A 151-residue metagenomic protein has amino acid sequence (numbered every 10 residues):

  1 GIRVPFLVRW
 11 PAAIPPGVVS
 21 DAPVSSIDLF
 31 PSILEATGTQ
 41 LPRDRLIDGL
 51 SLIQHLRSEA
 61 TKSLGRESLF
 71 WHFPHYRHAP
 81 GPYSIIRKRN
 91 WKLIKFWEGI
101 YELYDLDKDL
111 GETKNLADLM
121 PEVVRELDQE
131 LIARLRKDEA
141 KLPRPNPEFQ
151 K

Functional and structural regions predicted by a protein language model:
G1-A13, S25: Histidine-centered active-site microenvironments of extracellular/periplasmic hydrolases and transferases
F6, V19, S51, N115-L116: Conserved beta-strand positions that form and line the central face of beta-propeller blades
A13-V18, A22, I27-L106, K137-P145 (+1 more regions): C-terminal cap/loop subdomain of S1 sulfatases and analogous C-terminal strand-loop tails that border
L64-G65, E122-R125: Cytochrome P450 catalytic domain signature, combining two hallmark sequence patches
I86, V124-L127: Hydrophobic packing residues in well-ordered alpha-helices of helical domains and bundles
D109: Intrinsically disordered, low-complexity polar regions and short flexible loop motifs
K114-E122: Active-site-proximal N-terminal segment of extracellular/periplasmic enzymes that hydrolyze or transfer
L127-L131, L135: Short amphipathic alpha-helical coiled-coil/interface segments
